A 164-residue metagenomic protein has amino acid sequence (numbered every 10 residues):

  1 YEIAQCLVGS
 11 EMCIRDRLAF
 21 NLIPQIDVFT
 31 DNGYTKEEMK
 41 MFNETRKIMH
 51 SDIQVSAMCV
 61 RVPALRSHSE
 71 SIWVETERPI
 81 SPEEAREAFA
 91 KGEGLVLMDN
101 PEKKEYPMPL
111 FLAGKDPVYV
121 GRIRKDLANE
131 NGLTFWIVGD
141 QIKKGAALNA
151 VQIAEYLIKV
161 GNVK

Functional and structural regions predicted by a protein language model:
Y1, F29, V138: Conserved short-loop catalytic and cofactor-binding motifs
Y1-G9, C13: Single conserved hydrophobic/aromatic residue that forms the stacking wall/gate of nucleotide- or nucleobase-binding
E2, I80, G145: Residues that form or flank phosphate/diphosphate-binding pockets in enzymes that use nucleotide phosphates
S10-T134: C-terminal substrate-binding/catalytic lobe of Rossmann-fold NAD(P)-dependent oxidoreductases
P117-K164: NAD(P)-dependent Rossmann-like dehydrogenase/reductase catalytic/cofactor-binding core
